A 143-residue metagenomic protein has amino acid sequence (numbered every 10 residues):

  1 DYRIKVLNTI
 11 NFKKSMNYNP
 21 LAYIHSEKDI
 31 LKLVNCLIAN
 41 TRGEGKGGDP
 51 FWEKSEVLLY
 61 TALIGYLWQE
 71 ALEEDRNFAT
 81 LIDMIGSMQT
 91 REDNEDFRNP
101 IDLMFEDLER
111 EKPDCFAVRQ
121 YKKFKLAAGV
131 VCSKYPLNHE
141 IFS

Functional and structural regions predicted by a protein language model:
D1-A62: Switch/coupling segment of Walker-type NTPase motor domains
W52, E56-V57, T61-S143: Non-catalytic, charge-rich alpha-helical accessory subdomains
